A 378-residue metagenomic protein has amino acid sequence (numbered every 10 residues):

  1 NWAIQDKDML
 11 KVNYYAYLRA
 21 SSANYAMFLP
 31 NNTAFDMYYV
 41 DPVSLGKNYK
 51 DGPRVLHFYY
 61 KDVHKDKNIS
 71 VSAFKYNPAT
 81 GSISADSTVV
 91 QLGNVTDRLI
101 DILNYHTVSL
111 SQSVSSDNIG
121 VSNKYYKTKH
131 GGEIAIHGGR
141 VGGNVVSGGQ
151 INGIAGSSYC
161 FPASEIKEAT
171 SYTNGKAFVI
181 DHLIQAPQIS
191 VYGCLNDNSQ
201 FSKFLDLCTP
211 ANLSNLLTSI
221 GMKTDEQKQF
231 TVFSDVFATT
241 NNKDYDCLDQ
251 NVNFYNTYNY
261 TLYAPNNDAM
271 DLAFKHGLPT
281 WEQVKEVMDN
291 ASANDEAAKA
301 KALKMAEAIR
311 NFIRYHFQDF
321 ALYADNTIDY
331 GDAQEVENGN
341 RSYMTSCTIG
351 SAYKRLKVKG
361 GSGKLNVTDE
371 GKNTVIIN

Functional and structural regions predicted by a protein language model:
N1-N378: Mature, structured domains of secreted/extracytosolic soluble proteins
